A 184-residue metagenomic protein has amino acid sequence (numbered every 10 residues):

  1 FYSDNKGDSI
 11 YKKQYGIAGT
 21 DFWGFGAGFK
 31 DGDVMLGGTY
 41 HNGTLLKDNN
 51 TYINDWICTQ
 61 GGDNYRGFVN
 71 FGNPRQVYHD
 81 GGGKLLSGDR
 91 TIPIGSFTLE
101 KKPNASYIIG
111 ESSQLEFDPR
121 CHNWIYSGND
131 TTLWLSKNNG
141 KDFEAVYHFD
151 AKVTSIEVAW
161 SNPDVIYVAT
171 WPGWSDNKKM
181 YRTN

Functional and structural regions predicted by a protein language model:
F1-N184: Beta-propeller blade termini and top-face loops
